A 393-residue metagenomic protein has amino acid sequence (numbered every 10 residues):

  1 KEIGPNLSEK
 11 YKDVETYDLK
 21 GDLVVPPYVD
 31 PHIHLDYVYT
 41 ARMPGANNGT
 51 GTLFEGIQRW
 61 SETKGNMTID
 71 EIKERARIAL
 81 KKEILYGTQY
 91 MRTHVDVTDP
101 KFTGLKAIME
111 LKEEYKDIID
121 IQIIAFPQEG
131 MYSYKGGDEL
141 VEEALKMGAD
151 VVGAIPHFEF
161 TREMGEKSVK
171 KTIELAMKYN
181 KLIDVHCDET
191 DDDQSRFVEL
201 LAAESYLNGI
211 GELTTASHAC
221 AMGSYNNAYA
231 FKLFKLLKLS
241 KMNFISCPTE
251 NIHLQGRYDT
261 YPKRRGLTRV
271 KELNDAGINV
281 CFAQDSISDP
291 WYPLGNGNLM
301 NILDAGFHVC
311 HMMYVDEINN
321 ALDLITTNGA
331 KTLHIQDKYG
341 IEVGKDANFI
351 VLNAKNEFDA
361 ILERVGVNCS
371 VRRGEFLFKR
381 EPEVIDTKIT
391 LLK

Functional and structural regions predicted by a protein language model:
K1-V25: Histidine-rich, glycine-flanked metal-binding segment
D22-P44, T190-D191: Di-metal (Zn2+ and/or Mg2+/Mn2+) metal-binding site signature of metallo-dependent hydrolases with the MBL/beta-CASP
V24, A41-H94, T103-E114, E139-K146: Alpha-helical scaffold segments that flank or form the walls of functional sites
Y39-I72, G148-V151, F197-T215, C220 (+3 more regions): Active-site gating loops and adjacent loop-to-helix segments of metal-dependent hydrolytic enzymes
R59-R75, I124-G136, P156-E163: Active-site mouth loops of central-metabolism enzymes
T103-D117, Y134-N243, T260-F282: Histidine/acidic residue-rich metal-binding segments in metalloenzymes
L182, A203-T214, E250-L254, R264-L352: His/Asp/Glu-enriched, well-ordered alpha-helical/loop segment that forms or immediately abuts the divalent-metal
L303, V343-K393: C-terminal cap of metal-dependent C-N hydrolases
